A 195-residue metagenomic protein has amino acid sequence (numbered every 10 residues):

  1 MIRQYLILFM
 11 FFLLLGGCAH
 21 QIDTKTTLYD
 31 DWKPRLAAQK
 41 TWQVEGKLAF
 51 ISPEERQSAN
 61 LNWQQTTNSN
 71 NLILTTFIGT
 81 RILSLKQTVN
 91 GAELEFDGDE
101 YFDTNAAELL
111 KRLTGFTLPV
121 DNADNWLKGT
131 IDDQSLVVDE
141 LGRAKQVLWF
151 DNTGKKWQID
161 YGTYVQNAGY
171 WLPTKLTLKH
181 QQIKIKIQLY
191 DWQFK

Functional and structural regions predicted by a protein language model:
M1-Q4: Positively charged n-region of N-terminal signal peptides that target proteins for export
F12-R35: Bacterial Sec signal peptide processing site at the extreme N-terminus
D31-T41, G115: N-terminal helix-cap/turn-to-beta initiation motif at the start of protein domains
A37-N71, T75-T76: Post-signal-peptide N-terminal segment of Sec-exported extracytoplasmic proteins
E45, Q64, S84-K86, G91-E93 (+2 more regions): Beta-strand-dominated lipid-handling architectures at cellular/organellar boundaries
S69-T117: An acidic-aromatic
F96-K155: Flexible, processing/modification-adjacent segments and terminal tails in exported/periplasmic/extracellular proteins
G129-K195: Gly/Pro-enriched, hydrophobic low-complexity segments that function as extracytoplasmic propeptides/linkers
